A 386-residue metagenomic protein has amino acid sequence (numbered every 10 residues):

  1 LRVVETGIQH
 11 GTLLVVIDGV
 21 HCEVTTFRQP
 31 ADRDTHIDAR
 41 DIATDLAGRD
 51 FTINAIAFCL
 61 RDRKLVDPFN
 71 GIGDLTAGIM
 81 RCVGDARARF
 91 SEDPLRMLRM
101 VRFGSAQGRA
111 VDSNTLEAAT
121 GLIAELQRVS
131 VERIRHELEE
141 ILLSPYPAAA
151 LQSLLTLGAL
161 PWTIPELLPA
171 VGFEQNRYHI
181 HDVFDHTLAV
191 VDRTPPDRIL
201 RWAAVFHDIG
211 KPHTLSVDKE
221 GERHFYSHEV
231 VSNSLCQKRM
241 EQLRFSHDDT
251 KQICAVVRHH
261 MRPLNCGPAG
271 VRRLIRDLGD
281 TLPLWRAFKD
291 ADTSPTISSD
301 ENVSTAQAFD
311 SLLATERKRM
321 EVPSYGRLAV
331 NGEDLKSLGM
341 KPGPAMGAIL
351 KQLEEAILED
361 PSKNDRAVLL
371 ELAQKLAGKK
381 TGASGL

Functional and structural regions predicted by a protein language model:
L1-L386: Catalytic cores of the polymerase beta-like nucleotidyltransferase superfamily and closely associated nucleotide
